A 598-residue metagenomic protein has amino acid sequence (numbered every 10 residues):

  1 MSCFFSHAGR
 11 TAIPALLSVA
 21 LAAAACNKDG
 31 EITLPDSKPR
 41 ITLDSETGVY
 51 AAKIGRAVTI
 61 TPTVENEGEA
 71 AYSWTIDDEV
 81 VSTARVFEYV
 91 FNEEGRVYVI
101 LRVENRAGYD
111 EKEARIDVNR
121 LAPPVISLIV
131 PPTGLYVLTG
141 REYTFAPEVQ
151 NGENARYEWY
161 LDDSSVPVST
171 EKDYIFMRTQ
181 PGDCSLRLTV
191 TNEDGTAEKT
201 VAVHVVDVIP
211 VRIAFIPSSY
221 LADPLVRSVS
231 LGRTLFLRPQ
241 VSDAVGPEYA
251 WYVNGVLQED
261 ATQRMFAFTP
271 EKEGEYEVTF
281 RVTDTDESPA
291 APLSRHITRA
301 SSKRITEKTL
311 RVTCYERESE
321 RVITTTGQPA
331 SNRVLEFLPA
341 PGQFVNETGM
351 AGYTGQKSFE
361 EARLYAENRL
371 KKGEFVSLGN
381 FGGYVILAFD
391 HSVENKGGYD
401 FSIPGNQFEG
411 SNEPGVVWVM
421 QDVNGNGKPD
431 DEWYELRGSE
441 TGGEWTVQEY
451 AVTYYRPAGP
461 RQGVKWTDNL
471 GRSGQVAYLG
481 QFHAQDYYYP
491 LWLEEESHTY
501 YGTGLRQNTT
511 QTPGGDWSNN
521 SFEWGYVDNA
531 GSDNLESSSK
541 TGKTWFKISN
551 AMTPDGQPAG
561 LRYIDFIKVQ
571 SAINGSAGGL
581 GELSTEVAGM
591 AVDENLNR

Functional and structural regions predicted by a protein language model:
S2-F5, I13-I54, R106-S127, D194-A202 (+1 more regions): Bacterial Sec-dependent N-terminal signal peptides
G55-V64, G140-V149, S228-V241: A short beta-strand segment in extracellular, disulfide-stabilized domains
V64, Y89-E93, F176-Q180, F268-K272: Residue-level recognition of secondary-structure-to-loop junctions
N66-S73, N151-E158, D243-A250: Solvent-exposed loop segments of extracellular immunoglobulin-like
S73-Y89, E158-F176, Y252-F268: Surface-exposed, flexible coil segments in extracellular/virion-facing regions
V103, V190, V282-D284: Conserved structural position at the C-terminal beta-strand of extracellular beta-sandwich adhesion modules
T309-E413, R437-R598: A domain-level signal for the mature, folded cores of soluble proteins
V423-E432: Acidic, glycine-anchored loop motifs typical of Ca2+
